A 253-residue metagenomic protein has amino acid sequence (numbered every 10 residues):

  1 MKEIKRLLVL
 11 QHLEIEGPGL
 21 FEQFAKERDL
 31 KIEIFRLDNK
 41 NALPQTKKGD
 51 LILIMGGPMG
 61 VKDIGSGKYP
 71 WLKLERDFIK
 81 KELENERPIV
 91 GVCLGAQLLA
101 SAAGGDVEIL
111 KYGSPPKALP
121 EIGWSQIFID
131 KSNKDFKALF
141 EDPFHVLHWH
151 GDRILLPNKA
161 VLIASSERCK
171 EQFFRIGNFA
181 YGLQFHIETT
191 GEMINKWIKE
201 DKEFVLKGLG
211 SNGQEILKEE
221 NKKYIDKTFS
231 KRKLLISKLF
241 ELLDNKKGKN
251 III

Functional and structural regions predicted by a protein language model:
K2-L8: Extreme N-terminal starter segment of soluble prokaryotic enzymes
I4, L72, E84, I122-W124 (+1 more regions): Amide-donor transfer/coupling interface in amidating biosynthetic enzymes
L10-H12, L37, L94: Cofactor-binding loop segments of dinucleotide-utilizing enzymes, especially the Rossmann-like FAD- and NAD(P)+-binding
Q11-L13, I54-P58, G151, F185: Glycine-rich His-Gly loop
I15-L20: Short N-terminal binding/cap micro-motifs at the start of the first secondary-structure element
Q23-V90: Flexible gly/pro-rich beta->alpha loop and the following alpha-helix that scaffold active-site loops
L83-D106: Catalytic nucleophile loop
D106-K117: Short, electropositive alpha-helical surface patch
